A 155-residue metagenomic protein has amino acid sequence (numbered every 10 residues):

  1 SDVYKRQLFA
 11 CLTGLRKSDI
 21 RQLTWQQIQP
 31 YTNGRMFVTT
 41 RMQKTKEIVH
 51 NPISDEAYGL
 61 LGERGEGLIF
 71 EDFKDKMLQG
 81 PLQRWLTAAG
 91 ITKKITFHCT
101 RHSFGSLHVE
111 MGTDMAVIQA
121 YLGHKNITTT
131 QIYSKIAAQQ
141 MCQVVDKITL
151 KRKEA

Functional and structural regions predicted by a protein language model:
V3-Y4: Short, small-residue-biased leader/transition segments that mark boundaries at the very start of proteins
L8, L12, S18-D19, R101-K125 (+2 more regions): C-terminal catalytic core of tyrosine-transesterase DNA break-rejoin enzymes
T13, Q22-L60: Conserved tyrosine-mediated DNA breakage-rejoining catalytic core shared by Y-recombinases
T39-I48, G67-K74, K93-C99: Short, contiguous acidic/charged loop-to-helix segments that flank catalytic cores in large enzymes
M42-K46, D75, L122, N126-K147: Catalytic-site neighborhood detector that most strongly recognizes the C-terminal catalytic loop/helix of tyrosine
P52-T92: Active-site/catalytic core of tyrosine-dependent DNA strand-transfer enzymes
I148-A155: C-terminal secondary-structure termini that scaffold catalytic or DNA-interacting sites
